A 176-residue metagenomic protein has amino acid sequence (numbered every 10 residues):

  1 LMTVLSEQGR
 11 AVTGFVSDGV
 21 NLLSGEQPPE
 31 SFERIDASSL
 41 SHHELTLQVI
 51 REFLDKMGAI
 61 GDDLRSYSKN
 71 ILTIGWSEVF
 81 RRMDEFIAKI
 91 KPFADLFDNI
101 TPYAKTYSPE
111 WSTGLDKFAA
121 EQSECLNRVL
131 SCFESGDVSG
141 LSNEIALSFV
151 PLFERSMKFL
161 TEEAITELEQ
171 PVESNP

Functional and structural regions predicted by a protein language model:
L1-P176: C-terminal-biased regions
